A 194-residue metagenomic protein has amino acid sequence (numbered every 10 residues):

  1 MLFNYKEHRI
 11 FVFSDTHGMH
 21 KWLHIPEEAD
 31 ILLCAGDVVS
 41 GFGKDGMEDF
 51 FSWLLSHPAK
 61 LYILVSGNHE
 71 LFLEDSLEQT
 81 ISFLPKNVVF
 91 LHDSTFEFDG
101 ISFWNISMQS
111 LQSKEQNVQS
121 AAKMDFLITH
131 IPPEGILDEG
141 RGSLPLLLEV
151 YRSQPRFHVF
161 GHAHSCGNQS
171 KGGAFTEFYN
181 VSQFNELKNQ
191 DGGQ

Functional and structural regions predicted by a protein language model:
M1-L2, C34: Metallo-beta-lactamase
L2-F11, T95-W104, F126, S170-F178: Beta-strand-turn-beta hairpins that frame and shape the catalytic cleft of phosphate-ester-processing enzymes
V12-S14, L32-D37, I63-N68, L91-H92 (+5 more regions): Active-site neighborhood of phospho(di)ester-bond hydrolases with catalytic His/Asp-centered motifs
F13-F98: Core catalytic region of metal-dependent phosphoesterases/phosphodiesterases, especially metallo-beta-lactamase-like
H17-G18, V39, E70-L71, M108-L111 (+3 more regions): Short, solvent-exposed loop/turn segments at secondary-structure junctions
I25-E27, L54-A59, I81-P85, Q119-A122 (+2 more regions): Short, conserved loop/helix-junction motifs that constitute active-site signature segments in enzyme catalytic cores
K60-I63, E134-Q194: Conserved beta-sheet core of the metallophosphoesterase superfamily
F98-T129, E134-V150: Binuclear metal-dependent hydrolase catalytic cores centered on His/Asp/Glu-rich metal-binding motifs
